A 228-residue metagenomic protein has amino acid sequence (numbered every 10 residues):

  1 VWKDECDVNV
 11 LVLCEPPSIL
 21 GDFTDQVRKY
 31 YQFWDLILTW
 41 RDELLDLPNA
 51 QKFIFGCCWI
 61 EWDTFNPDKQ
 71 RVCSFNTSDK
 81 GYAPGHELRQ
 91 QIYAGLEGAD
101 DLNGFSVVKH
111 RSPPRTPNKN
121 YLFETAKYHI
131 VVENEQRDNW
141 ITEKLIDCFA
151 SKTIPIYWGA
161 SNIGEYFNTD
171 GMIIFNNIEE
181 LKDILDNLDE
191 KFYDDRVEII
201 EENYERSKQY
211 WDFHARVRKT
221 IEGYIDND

Functional and structural regions predicted by a protein language model:
V1-L13, D22-G104, S112-D228: Pol beta-like nucleotidyltransferase catalytic core
P17-S18: Catalytic toxin/effector domains delivered as secreted proteins or via bacterial secretion systems
